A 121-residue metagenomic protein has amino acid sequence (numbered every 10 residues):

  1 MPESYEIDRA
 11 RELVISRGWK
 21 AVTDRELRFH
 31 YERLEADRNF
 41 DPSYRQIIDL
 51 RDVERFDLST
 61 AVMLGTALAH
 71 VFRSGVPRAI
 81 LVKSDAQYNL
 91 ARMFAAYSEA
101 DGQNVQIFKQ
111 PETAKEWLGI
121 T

Functional and structural regions predicted by a protein language model:
M1-T121: Amphipathic, Lys/Arg-enriched alpha-helical "gate/interface" segment within cytosolic domains that mediates
